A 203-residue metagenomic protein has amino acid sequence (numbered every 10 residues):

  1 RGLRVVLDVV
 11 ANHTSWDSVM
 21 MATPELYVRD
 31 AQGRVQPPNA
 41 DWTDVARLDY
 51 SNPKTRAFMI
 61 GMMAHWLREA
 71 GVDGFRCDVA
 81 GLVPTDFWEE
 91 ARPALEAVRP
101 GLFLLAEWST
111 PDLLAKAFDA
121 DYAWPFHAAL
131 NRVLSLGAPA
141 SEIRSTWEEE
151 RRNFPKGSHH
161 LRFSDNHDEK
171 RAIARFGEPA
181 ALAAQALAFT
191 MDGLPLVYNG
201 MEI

Functional and structural regions predicted by a protein language model:
R1, D41-A57, D73-L82, H127-A138 (+1 more regions): The substrate-binding groove and active-site-proximal loops of carbohydrate-active enzymes, especially glycoside
R1-A70, E90-A97: Substrate-binding/active-site clefts of carbohydrate-active enzymes
V5-L7, F75, L104-A106, Y122 (+2 more regions): Hydrophobic faces of well-ordered beta-strands that scaffold small-molecule active sites in alpha/beta enzyme cores
V9-S18, D78-P84, E107-D112, G200-I203: Short, solvent-exposed turn/loop segments enriched in Gly/Ser/Thr/Pro and often Arg
N12, V98, P111, K170 (+1 more regions): Phosphate/oxyanion-binding loops and surfaces in catalytic or ligand/nucleic-acid-binding neighborhoods
P24, Q32, N39, V45-R47 (+7 more regions): Generic secondary-structure boundary/loop-capping signal
G61-A64, R68, D78-H160, G177-E178 (+1 more regions): Active-site-proximal helices and loops of the catalytic beta/alpha 8
A117-A120, L161-P179, A183-I203: Aromatic/acidic polysaccharide-binding cleft in carbohydrate-active enzymes
